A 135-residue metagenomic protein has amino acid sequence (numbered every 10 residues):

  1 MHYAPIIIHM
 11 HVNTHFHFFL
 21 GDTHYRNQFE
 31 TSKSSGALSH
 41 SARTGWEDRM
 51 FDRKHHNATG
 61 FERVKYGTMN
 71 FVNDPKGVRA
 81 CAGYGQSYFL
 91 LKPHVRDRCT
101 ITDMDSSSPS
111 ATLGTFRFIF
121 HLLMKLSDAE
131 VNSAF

Functional and structural regions predicted by a protein language model:
H2-V12, N27-A58, P75, G85-F135: Active-site-proximal loop/hinge segments that shape catalytic or ion-binding/gating pockets
I7, H17-F19: Long, low-complexity, Ser/Thr/Gly/Pro-rich intrinsically disordered segments that act as flexible linkers and assembly
F19-G21, K76-A80, T100-T102: A short acidic (Asp/Glu
L20, A37, A42, G60-E62 (+1 more regions): Residue-level signal for the start and early helices of compact helical domains
H56-A82: Extended catalytic/binding region for NAD+/ADP-ribose chemistry, centered on the ART fold
